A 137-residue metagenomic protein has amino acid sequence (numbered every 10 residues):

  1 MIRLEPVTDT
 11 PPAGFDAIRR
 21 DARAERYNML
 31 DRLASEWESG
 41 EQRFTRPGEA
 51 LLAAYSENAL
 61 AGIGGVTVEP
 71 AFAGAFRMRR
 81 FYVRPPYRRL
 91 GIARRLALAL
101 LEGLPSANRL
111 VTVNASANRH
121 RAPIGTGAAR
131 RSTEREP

Functional and structural regions predicted by a protein language model:
M1-A17: Conserved N-terminal entry element of GNAT/NAT acetyltransferase domains
F15-R26: Hydrophobic alpha-helical core bundles mediating ligand binding, dimerization, or RNAP-core interactions
Y27-A53: Active-site rim helix/loop that mediates acceptor-substrate recognition in acyltransferases
G48-E49, A73, M78: Short coil/loop residues immediately preceding or within conserved phosphate-binding loops of NTP-utilizing enzyme
A53, A59-V68, R77, Y82: Conserved beta-strand in the GNAT
V83, R89-E102: Conserved acetyl-CoA-binding loop-helix of GNAT-fold acetyltransferases
R88, V111-G125: Conserved beta-strand-loop-alpha-helix junction that forms the acyl-donor binding cleft
T112-N114, G127-P137: Conserved catalytic-core motifs of GNAT/GCN5-like acyltransferases
